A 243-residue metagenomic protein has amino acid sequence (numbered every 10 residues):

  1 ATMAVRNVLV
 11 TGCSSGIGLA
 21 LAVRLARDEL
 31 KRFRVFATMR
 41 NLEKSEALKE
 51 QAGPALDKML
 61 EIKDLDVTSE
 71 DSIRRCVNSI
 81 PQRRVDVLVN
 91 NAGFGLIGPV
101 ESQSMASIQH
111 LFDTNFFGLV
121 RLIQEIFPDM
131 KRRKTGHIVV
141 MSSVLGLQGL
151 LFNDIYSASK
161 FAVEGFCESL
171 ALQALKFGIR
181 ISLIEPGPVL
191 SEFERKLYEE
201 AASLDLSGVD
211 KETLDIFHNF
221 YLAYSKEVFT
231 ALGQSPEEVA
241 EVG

Functional and structural regions predicted by a protein language model:
S14-G16, A22: N-terminal Rossmann NAD(P)H-binding glycine-rich loop of SDR-like oxidoreductase domains
R27-A47: Conserved glycine-rich Rossmann-like NAD(P)H-binding loop of the short-chain dehydrogenase/reductase
T68-R83: Conserved Rossmann-fold cofactor-binding substructure of NAD(P)-dependent oxidoreductases
P99-V100, S107-Q109: Substrate-binding pocket helix/loop in short-chain dehydrogenase/reductase
I123, S159-A162: Active-site helix of classical SDR
S143: Residue(s) in the substrate-gating loop at a strand-loop-helix junction that position the organic substrate next
F177-F229: C-terminal beta-strand-loop-alpha-helix "lid" module of Rossmann-like NAD(P)-dependent dehydrogenases
